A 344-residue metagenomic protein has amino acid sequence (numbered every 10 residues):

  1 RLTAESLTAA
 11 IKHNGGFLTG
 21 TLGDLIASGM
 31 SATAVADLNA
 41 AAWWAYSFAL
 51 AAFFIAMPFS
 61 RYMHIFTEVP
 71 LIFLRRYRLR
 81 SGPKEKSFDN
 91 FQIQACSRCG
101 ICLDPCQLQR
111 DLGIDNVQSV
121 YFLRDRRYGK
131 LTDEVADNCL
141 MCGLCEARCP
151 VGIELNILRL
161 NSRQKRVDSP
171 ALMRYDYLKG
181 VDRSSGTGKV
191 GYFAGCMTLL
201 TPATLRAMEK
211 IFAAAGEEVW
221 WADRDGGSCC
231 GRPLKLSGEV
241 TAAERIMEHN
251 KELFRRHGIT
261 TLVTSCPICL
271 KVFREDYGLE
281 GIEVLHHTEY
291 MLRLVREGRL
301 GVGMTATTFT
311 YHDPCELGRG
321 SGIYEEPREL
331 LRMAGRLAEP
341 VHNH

Functional and structural regions predicted by a protein language model:
R1-S87, L103, R163: Membrane-embedded alpha-helical bundles of multi-pass integral membrane proteins
A4-G16, L108, E209-E218: Short secondary-structure boundary segments
S6-H13, I65-F66, D104, G113-N116 (+4 more regions): Flexible loop/turn segments at secondary-structure boundaries
A32-V35, N39-F48, A56, S60 (+13 more regions): Conserved structured core elements
A51, I55-K84, N90-N116, E316-G320 (+2 more regions): A broadly conserved sequence feature marking short terminus-proximal activation segments in nucleic acid-centric
R76-I93, I101-R148, G152-G180, A242-R245: Ferredoxin-type iron-sulfur electron-transfer modules in oxidoreductases and energy-metabolism complexes
G82, R148, L155-H344: Iron-sulfur cluster-binding electron-transfer modules in prokaryotic oxidoreductases
